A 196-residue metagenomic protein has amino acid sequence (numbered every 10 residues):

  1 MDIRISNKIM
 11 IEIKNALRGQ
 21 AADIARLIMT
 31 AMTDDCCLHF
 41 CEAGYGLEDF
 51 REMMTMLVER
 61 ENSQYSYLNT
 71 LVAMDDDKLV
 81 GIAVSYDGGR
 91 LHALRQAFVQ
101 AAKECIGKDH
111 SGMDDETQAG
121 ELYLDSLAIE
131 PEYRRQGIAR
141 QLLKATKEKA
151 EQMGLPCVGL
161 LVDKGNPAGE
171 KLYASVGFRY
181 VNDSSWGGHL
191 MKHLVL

Functional and structural regions predicted by a protein language model:
E12-L27, T33-H39: A short beta-loop-alpha structural element at the N-terminal edge of CoA-dependent acyl/N-acetyltransferase catalytic
D35-V58, N69, K103-E104: Conserved GNAT-fold acetyl-CoA-binding loop/helix
E59-V72, G89-L94, Y123: A short helix-loop-beta-strand connector motif used in the catalytic cores of GNAT acetyltransferases and, in some
V72, K78-D87, Y123, A128: Conserved beta-strand in the GNAT
D87-L122: Conserved acyl-donor/pantetheine-binding loop and adjacent beta-alpha core of acyl/acetyltransferases and related
L122, A150-L161: Conserved GNAT acetyl-CoA-binding A-motif
R135-E148, K171-S175: Conserved acetyl-CoA-binding loop-helix of GNAT-fold acetyltransferases
P156-E170, S175-L196: C-terminal "cap" of GNAT-fold acetyltransferases
